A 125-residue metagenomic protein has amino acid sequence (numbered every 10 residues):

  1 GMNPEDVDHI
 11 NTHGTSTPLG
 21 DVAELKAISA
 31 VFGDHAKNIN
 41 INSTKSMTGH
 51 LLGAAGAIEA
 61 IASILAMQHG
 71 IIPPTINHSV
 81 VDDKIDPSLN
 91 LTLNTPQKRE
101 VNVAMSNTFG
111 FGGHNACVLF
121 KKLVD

Functional and structural regions predicted by a protein language model:
G1-D125: Conserved "HGTGT" condensation-loop signature of ketosynthase/thiolase-family condensing enzymes that catalyze
